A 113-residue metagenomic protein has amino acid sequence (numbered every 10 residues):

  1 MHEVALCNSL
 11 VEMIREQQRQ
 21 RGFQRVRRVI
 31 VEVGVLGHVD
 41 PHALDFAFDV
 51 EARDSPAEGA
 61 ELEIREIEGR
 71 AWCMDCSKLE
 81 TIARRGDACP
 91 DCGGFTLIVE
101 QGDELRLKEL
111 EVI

Functional and structural regions predicted by a protein language model:
M1-E58: Long, charged N-terminal interaction/targeting segments
I30-E32, E63-R65, K108: Solvent-exposed beta-strand sheet faces enriched in polar/charged residues
E61-G69, K78-A83: Short, flexible, mixed-charge glycine/proline-rich loop motifs that serve as phosphate/nucleic-acid-contacting
A71, D87, L105: Cys/His-enriched microdomains
C73-C76, C89-C92: Short cysteine-rich clusters marking metal-coordination/redox-active sites
T81, L97-I98: Short functional micro-motifs and their immediate structural scaffolds
Q101-D103: Intrinsically disordered, low-complexity basic tails and flexible linkers associated with large NTP-driven
E109-I113: Short hydrophobic/aromatic patches at helix-to-coil boundaries
